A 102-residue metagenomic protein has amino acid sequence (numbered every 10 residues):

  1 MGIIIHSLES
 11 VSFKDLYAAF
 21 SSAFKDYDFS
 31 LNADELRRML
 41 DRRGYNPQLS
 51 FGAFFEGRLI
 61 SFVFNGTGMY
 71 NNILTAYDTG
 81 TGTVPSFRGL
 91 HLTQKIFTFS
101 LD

Functional and structural regions predicted by a protein language model:
M1-D41, L59: Short amphipathic alpha-helix that is part of the acyltransferase structural core
G2-I3, D15, G52-F55, I60 (+2 more regions): Generic alpha-helical hydrophobic packing signal
F13, G68-N71, G89: Surface-exposed, flexible loop/turn segments at secondary-structure boundaries
K25-F29, F62-N71: Short helix-loop boundary/capping segments at the starts of domains
L40-S61, N72: A short helix-loop-beta-strand connector motif used in the catalytic cores of GNAT acetyltransferases and, in some
S50-G52, R58-T67, Y77, G82: Conserved beta-strand in the GNAT
N72-A76, L101: A short, polar/proline- and glycine-enriched secondary-structure boundary/capping micro-motif
T83-P85, G89-D102: Conserved acetyl-CoA-binding loop-helix of GNAT-fold acetyltransferases
